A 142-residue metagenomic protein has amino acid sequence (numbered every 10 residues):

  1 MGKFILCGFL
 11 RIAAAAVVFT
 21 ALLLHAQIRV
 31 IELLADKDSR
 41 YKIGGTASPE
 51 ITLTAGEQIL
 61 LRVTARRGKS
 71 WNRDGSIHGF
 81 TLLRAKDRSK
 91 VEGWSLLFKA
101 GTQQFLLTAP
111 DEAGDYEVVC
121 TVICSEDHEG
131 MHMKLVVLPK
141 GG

Functional and structural regions predicted by a protein language model:
G2-A13: Bacterial N-terminal signal peptides that target proteins for export
R11-A21: Bacterial N-terminal signal peptides
L24-G142: Extracytoplasmic copper-binding redox domains, predominantly the cupredoxin/blue-copper superfamily
